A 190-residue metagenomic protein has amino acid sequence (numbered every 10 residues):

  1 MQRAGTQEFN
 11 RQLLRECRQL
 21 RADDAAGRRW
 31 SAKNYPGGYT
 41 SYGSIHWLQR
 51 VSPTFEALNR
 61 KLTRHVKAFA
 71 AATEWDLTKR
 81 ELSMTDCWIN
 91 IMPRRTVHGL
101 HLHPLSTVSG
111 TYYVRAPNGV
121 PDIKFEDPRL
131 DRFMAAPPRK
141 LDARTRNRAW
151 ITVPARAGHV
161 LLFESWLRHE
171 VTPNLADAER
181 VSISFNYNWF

Functional and structural regions predicted by a protein language model:
M1-D76: Non-heme Fe(II)/2-oxoglutarate
Q2-A4, M92, Y113-R115, N186-F190: Solvent-exposed residues in well-ordered beta-strands and their adjoining turns, especially edge/terminal strands
L14, K124, T172: A short local structural element in Rossmann-fold oxidoreductases
R28-Y35, W47-N59, P104, K124-M134 (+1 more regions): Short N-terminal helix-initiation segments at or just after the protein's N-terminus
W47, P53-S83, P93-T107, V114-N118: Active-site region of the double-stranded beta-helix
S83-L162: Catalytic core of non-heme Fe(II) oxygenases with the double-stranded beta-helix
D142-F190: Catalytic core of Fe(II)/2-oxoglutarate
